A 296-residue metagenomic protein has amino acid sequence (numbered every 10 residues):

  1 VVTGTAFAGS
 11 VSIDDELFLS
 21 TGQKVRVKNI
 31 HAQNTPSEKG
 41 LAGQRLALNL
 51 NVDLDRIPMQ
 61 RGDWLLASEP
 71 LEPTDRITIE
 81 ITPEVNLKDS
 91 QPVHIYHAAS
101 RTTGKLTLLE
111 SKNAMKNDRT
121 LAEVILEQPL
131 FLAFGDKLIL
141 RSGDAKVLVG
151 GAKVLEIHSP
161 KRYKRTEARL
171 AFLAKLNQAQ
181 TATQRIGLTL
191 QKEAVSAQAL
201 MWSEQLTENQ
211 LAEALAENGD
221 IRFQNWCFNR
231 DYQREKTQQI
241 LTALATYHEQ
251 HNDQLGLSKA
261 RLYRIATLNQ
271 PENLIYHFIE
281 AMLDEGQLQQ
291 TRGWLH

Functional and structural regions predicted by a protein language model:
V1-L65: Contiguous mid-protein beta-loop-alpha structural module that forms a pocket-lining wall or clamp of enzyme active
T35-E38, D53-H296: C-terminal effector modules of nucleic-acid-centric enzymes and ribosome-associated factors
